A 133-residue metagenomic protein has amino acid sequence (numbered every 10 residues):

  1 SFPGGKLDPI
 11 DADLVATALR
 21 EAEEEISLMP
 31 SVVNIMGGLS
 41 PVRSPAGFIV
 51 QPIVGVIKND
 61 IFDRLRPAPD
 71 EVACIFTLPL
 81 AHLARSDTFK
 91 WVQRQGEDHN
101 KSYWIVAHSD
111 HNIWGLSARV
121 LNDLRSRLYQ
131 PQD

Functional and structural regions predicted by a protein language model:
F2: Active-site-proximal cofactor/substrate-binding loop regions of enzyme domains
K6-I113, N122-D133: Unchanged
S117: NAD(P)-dependent dehydrogenases' Rossmann-like dinucleotide-binding region
